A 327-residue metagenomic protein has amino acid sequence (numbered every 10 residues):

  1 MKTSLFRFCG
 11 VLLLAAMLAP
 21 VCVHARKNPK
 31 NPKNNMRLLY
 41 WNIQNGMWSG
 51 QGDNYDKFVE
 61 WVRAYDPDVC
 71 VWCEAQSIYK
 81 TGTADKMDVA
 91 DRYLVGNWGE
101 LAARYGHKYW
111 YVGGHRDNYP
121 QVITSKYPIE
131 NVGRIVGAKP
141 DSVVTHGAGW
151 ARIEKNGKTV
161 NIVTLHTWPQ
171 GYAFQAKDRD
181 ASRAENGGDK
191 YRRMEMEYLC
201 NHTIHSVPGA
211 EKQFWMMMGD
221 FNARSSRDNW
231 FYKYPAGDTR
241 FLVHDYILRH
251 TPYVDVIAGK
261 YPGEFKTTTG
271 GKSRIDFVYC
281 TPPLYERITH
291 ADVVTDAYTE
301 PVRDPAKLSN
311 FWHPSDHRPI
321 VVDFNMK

Functional and structural regions predicted by a protein language model:
K2, R7-G10, C22-R104, H115-N118 (+2 more regions): N-terminal, active-site-proximal structural segment of metallo-dependent hydrolase catalytic domains
R26, R134-I135, H205-M216, N222-K327: Metal-dependent phosphoester-hydrolase catalytic domains
N35-W48, I135, T159-P169, A176 (+1 more regions): Active-site-proximal beta-strand elements of phosphoester/diester hydrolases
M36-I43, W61-V89, T124, A151 (+5 more regions): Active-site beta-strand/loop signature of hydrolases that rely on acidic residues for catalysis
M47-W48, S77-T81, R116-P120, Q170-A173 (+4 more regions): Active-site environment of divalent metal-dependent phosphoester hydrolases
D53, K57-W61, Y93-E100, Y119 (+7 more regions): Extracytoplasmic/secreted proteins, especially bacterial periplasmic and envelope-associated proteins
C73-G171: Structured beta-strand-rich core segments of catalytic domains in phosphoester-bond hydrolases
T167-Y198, N222-F241: Active-site-proximal segments of metal-dependent phosphoesterases and phosphodiesterases across multiple
